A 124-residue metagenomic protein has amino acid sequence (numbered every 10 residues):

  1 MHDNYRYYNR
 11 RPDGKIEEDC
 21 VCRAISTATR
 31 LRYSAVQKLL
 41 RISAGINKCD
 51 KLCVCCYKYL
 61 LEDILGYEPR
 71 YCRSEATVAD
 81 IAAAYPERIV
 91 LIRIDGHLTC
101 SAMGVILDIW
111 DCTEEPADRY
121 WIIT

Functional and structural regions predicted by a protein language model:
M1-G66: Active-site nucleophile-adjacent alpha helix/oxyanion-hole segment immediately C-terminal to the catalytic cysteine
A44-G96, A102-D111, P116, W121: Conserved active-site-adjacent core of cysteine acyl-enzyme catalytic domains
